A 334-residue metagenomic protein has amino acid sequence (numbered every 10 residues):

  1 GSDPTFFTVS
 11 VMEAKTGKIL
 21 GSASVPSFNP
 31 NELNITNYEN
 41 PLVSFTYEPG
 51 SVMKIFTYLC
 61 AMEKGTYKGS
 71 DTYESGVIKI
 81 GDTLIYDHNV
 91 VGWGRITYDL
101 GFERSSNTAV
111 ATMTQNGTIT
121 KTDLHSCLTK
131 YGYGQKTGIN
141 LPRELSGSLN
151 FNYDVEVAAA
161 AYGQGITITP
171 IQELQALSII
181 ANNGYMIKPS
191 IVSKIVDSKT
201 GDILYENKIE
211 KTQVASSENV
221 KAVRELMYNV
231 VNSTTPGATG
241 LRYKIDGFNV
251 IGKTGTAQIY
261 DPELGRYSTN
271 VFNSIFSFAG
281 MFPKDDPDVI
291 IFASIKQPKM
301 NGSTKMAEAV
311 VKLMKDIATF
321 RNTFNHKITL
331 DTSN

Functional and structural regions predicted by a protein language model:
S2, F7-T46, F56-I295, S333-N334: Beta-lactam-recognizing serine transpeptidase/beta-lactamase-like catalytic domain environment
D202-L204, T304-N334: Short, gly/Ser/Thr-rich active-site loops of penicillin-recognizing serine hydrolases
K299-S303: A generic structural signal for short coil/turn motifs at secondary-structure boundaries
